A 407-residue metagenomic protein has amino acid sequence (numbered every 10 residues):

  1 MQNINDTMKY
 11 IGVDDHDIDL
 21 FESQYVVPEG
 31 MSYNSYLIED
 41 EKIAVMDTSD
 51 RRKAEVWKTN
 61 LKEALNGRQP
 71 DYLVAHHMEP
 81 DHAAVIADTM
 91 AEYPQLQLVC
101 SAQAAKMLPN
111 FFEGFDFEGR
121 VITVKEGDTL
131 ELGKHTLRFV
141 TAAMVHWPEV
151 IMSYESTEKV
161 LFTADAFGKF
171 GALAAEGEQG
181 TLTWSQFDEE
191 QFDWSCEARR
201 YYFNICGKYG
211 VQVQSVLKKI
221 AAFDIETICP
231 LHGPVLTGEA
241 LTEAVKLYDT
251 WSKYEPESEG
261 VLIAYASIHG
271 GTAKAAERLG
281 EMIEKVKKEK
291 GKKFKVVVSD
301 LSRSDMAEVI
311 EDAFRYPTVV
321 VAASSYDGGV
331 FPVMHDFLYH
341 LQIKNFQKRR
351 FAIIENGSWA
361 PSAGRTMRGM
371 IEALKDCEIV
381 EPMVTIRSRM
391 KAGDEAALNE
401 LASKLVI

Functional and structural regions predicted by a protein language model:
Q2-K62, M152-E155, K159-T163, T272: Conserved beta-strand hairpin/beta-sheet module of binuclear metal-dependent hydrolase folds, prominently
N3-D6, C100-V150, Q212-S215: Metallo-beta-lactamase
M46-T48, P70-M78, L98-S101, L161-D165 (+1 more regions): Active-site neighborhood of phospho(di)ester-bond hydrolases with catalytic His/Asp-centered motifs
R52-V99: Active-site metal-binding motif and surrounding structural segment of the metallo-beta-lactamase
V85, S304-V309: Short acidic active-site motifs
H146-V150, A166-G207, W251-E257: Active-site-proximal loop/helix segment associated with metal-binding centers of metalloenzymes
L173-E176, E189-I228, H232-V235, R278-V297 (+1 more regions): FMN-binding flavodoxin-like domain, especially the glycine-rich phosphate-binding loop
T227-S258: Terminal amphipathic helices with adjacent charged low-complexity linkers/tails
